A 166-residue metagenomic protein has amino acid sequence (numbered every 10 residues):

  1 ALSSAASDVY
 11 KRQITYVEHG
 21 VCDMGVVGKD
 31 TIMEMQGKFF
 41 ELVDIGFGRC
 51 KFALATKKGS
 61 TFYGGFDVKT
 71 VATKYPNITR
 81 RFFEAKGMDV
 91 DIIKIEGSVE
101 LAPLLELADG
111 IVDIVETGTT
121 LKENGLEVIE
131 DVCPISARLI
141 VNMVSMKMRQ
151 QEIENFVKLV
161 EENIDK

Functional and structural regions predicted by a protein language model:
A1-A6, Y10: Single conserved hydrophobic/aromatic residue that forms the stacking wall/gate of nucleotide- or nucleobase-binding
S4, E84-I95: A local structural motif
A6, G48-L54, P134-L139: Small-molecule pocket liners
Q13-I14, L101-L104: Short, hydrophobic alpha-helical packing/hinge segments within bilobed ligand-binding/sensory domains
Q13-R49: Glycine/small-residue-rich loop that forms an oxyanion/phosphate-binding "nest" at active or ligand-binding sites
C22-V27, D109-V115: Paired acidic/hydrophobic, glycine-rich loop segments that form the ligand-binding mouth/hinge of periplasmic-binding
E34-D44, T119-P134: Ligand-binding "clamshell"
K58-T73, N77, E84-A85, P134-K166: Extended ligand-binding regions for polar small-molecule ligands
